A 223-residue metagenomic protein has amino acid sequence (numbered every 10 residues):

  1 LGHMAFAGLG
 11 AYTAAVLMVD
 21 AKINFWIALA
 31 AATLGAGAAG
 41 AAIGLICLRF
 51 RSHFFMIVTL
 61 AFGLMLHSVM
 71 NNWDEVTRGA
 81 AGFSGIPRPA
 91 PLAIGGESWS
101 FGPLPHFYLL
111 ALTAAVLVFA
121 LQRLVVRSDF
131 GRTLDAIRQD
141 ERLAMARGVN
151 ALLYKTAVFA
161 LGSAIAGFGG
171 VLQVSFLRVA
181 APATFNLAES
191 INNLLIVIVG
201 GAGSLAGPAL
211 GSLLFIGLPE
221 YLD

Functional and structural regions predicted by a protein language model:
L1-D223: Transmembrane alpha-helices and adjacent helix-loop boundaries
